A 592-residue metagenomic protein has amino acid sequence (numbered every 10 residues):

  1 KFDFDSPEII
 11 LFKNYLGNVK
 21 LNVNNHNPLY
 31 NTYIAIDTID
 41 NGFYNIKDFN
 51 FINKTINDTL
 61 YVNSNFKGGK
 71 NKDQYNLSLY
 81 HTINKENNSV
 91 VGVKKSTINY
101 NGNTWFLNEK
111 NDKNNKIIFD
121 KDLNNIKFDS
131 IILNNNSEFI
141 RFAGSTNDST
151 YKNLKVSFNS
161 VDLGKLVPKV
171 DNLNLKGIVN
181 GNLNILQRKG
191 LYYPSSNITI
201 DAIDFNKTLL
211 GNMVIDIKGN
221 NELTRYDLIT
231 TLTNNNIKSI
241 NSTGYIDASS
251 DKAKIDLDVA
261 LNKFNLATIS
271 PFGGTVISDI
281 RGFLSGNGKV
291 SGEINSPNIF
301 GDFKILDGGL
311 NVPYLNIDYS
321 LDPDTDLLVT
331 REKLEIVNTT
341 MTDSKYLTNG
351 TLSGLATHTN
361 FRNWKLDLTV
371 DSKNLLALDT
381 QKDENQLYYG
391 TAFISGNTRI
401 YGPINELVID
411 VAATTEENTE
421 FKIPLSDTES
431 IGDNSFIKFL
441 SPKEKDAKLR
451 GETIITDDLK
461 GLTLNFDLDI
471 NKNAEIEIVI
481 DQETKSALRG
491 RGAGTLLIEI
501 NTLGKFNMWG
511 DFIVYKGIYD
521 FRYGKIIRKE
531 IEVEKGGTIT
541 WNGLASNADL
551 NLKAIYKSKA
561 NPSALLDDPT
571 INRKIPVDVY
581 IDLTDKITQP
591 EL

Functional and structural regions predicted by a protein language model:
K1-N153, S157-D162, K169-N174, I178-N180 (+18 more regions): N-terminal targeting or signal-anchor segments and their processing/structural boundaries
A35-D37, I46, Y61-K70, K94-I98 (+8 more regions): Strand-loop-strand
K165, T268, E475-I478: Short, solvent-exposed loop/turn elements at domain surfaces
V167, I269-P271, P424, L592: Short, charged, solvent-exposed linker or helix-capping segments at domain edges/interfaces that act as flexible hinges
N180, L186, G190-Y193, S285: Carboxylate-rich, polar loop motifs that coordinate divalent cations or form catalytic acidic clusters
L266-I269, A377-D379: Short acidic/His/Gly/Ser-rich catalytic and metal-binding motifs that mark active-site loops of diverse hydrolases
